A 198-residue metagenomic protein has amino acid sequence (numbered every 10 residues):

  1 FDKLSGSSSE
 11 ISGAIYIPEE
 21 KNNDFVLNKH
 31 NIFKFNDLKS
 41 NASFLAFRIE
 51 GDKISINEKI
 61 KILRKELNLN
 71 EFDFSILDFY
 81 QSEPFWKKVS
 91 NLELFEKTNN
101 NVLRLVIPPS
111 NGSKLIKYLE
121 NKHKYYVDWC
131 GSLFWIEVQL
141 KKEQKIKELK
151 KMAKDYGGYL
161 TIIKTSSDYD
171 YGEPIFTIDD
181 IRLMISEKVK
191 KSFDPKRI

Functional and structural regions predicted by a protein language model:
F1-E96: C-terminal substrate-binding/cap subdomain adjacent to the FAD-binding core in PCMH-type and related FAD-linked
L69-I198: Conserved glycine-rich FAD pyrophosphate-binding loop
